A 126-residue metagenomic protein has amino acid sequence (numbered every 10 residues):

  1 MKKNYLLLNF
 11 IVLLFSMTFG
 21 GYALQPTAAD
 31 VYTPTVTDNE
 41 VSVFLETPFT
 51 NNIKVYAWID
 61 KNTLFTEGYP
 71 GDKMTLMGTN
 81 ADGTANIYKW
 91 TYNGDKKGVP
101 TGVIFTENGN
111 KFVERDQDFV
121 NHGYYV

Functional and structural regions predicted by a protein language model:
M1-I11: Bacterial N-terminal signal peptides that target proteins for export
N9-G21: Bacterial N-terminal signal peptides
A23-D38: Low-complexity, acidic Ser/Thr/Pro-rich repeat tracts that form intrinsically disordered stalk/linker regions of very
D30-P34, Q117-V126: Extracellular beta-sheet/turn segments enriched in Thr/Pro/Gly and aliphatic residues
T35-T37, D95-V99: Flexible, charged surface loops at secondary-structure boundaries
N39-V43: Structural beta-strand segments of beta-rich domains
P48-K96, N110-D116: Aromatic-rich carbohydrate-binding modules that target alpha-glucans
G98-G109: A short, solvent-exposed beta-strand micro-motif common in secreted/extracellular proteins
